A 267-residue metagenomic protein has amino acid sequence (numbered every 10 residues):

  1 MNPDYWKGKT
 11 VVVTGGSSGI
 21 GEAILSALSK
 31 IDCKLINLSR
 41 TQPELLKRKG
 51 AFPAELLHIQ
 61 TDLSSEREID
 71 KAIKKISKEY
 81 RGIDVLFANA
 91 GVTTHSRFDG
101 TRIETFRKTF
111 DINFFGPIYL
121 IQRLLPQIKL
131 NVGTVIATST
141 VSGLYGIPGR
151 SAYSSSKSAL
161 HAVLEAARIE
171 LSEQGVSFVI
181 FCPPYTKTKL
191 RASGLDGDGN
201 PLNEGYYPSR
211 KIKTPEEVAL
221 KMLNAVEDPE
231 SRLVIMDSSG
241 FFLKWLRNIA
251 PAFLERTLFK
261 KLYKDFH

Functional and structural regions predicted by a protein language model:
S17-S18: Conserved glycine-rich cofactor-binding loop
I31-L46: Conserved glycine-rich Rossmann-like NAD(P)H-binding loop of the short-chain dehydrogenase/reductase
T61-K71, I103: The beta1-alpha1 cofactor-binding region of Rossmann-like NAD(H)/NADP(H)-dependent oxidoreductases
R97-F98, R102-R107: Substrate-binding pocket helix/loop in short-chain dehydrogenase/reductase
I121, S156: Active-site helix of classical SDR
T140: Residue(s) in the substrate-gating loop at a strand-loop-helix junction that position the organic substrate next
E173-S238: SDR active-site lid
